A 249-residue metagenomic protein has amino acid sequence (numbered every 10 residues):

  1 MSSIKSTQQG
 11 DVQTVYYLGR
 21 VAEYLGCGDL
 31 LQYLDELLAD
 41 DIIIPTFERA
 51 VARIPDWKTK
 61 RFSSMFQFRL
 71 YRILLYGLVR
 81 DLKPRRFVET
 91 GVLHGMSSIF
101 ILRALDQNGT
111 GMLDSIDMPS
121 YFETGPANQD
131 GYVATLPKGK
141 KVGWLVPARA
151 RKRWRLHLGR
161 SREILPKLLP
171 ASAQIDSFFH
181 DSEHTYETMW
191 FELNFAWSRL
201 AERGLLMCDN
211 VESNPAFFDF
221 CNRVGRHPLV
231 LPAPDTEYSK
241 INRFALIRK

Functional and structural regions predicted by a protein language model:
M1-S64: Rossmann-like AdoMet
R61, F66, R72-K249: S-adenosylmethionine/decaboxylated-SAM
